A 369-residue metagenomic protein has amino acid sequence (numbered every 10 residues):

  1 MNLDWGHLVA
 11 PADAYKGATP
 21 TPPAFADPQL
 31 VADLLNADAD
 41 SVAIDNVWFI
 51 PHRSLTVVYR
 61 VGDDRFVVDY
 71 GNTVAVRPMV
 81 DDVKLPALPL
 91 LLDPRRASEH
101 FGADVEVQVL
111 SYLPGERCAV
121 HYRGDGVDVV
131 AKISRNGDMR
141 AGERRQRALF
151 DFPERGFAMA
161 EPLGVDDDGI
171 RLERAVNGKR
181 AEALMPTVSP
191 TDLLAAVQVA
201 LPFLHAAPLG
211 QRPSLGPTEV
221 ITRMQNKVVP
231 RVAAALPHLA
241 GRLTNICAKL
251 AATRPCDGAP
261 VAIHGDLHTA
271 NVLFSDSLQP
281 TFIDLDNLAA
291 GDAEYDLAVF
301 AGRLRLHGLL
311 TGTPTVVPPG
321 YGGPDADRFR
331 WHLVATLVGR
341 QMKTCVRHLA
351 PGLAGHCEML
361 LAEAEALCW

Functional and structural regions predicted by a protein language model:
M1-L163, D167-G169, E173-R174, K179-E182 (+4 more regions): Phosphate/pyrophosphate-binding loops and the adjoining catalytic core of nucleotide-dependent enzymes
A97-V109, L209-H264, G322-D325, C368: An alpha-helical support segment within catalytic cores of ATP-dependent transferases
R144-A148, V197-H205, L243-L250, D296-A301 (+1 more regions): Structural preference for long, well-ordered alpha-helical segments in enzyme cores
G156-E161, G258-D266: Flexible, Gly/Pro-enriched loop and linker segments at secondary-structure and domain junctions
V165, L273-S275: Short beta-strand micro-motifs enriched in acidic
P260-A262, S275-V316: Active-site Asp-x-Gly
D266, A270-L273: Catalytic-loop signature of eukaryotic-like protein kinases
Y295-P324, V334-G352, E363: Active-site activation/catalytic loop segments of kinase-like enzymes and analogous catalytic loops in related
